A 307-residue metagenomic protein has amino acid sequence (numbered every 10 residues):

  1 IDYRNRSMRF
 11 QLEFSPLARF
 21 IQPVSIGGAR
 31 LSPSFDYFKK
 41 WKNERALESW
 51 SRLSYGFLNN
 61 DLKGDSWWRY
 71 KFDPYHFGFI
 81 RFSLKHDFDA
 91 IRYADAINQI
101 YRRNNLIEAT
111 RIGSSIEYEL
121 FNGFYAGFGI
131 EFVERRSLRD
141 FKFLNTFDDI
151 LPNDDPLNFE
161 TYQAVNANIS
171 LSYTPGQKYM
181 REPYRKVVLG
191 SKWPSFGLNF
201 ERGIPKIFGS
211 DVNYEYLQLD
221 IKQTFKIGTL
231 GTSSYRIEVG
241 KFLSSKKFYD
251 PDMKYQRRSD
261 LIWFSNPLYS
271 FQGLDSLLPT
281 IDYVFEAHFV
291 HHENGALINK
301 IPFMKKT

Functional and structural regions predicted by a protein language model:
I1-T307: Exposed, low-structure sequence patches enriched in small/polar residues
